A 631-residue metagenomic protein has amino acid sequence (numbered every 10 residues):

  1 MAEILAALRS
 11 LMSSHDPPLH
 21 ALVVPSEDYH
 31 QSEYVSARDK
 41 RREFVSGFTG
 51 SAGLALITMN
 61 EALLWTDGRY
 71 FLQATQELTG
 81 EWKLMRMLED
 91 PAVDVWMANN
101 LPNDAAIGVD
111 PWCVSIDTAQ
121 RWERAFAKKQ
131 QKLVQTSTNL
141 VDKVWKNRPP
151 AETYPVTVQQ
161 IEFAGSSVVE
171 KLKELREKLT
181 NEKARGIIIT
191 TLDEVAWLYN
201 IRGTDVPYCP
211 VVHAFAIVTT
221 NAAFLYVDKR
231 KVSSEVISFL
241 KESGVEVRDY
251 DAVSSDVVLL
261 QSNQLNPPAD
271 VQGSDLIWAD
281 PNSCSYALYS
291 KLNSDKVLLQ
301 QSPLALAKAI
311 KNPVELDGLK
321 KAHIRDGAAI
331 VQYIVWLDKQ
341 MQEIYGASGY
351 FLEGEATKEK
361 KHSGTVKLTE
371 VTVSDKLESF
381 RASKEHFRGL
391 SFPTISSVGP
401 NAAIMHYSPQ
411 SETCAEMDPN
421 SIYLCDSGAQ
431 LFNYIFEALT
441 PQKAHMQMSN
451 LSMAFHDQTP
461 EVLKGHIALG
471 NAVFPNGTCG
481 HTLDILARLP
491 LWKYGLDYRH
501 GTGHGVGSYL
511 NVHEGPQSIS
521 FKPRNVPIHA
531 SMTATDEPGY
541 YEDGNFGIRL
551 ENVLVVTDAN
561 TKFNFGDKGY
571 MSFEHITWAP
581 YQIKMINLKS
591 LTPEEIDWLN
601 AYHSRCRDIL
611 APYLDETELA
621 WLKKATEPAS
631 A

Functional and structural regions predicted by a protein language model:
M1-A631: Active-site neighborhoods and metal-handling regions in enzymes and metal-associated proteins
